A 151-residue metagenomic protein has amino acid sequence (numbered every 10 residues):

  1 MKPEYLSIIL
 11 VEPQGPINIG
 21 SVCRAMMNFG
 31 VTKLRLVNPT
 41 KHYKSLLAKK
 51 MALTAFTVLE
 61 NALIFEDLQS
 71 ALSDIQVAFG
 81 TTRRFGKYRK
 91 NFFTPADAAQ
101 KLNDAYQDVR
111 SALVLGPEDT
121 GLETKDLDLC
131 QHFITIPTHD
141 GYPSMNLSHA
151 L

Functional and structural regions predicted by a protein language model:
M1-L151: Post-transcriptional modification and biogenesis factors for structured RNAs of the translation apparatus
